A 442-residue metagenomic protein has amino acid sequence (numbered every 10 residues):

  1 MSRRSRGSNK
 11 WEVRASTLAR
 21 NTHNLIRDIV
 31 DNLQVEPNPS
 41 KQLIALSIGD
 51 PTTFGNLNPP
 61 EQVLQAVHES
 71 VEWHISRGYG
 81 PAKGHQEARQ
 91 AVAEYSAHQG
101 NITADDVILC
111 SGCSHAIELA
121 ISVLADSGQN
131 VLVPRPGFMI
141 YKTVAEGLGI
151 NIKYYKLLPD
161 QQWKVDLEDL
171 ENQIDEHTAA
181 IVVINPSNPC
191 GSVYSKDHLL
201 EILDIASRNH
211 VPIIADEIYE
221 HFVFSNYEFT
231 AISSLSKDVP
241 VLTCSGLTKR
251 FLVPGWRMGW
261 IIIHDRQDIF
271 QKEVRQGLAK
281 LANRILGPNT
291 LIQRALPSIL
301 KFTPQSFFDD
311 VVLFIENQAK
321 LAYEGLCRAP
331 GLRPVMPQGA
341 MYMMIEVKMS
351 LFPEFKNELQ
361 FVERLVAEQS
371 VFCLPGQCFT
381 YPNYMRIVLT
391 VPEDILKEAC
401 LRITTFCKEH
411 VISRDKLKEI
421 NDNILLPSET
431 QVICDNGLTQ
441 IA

Functional and structural regions predicted by a protein language model:
S5-G112, L119, D169, I299-F302 (+1 more regions): N-terminal small-domain helix-loop-helix segment of the aminotransferase-like
G7, S234-E316, K320-A329, F406 (+1 more regions): Conserved core segment of the aminotransferase class I/II
I29, L46, V67, V92 (+14 more regions): Generic structural signal for small/hydrophobic residues in well-ordered secondary structure, especially within
L43-A45, R333-Q338, Q377-C378: Short beta-strand
D50, P297, V312-L326, P334-M349 (+1 more regions): Conserved glycine-rich beta-strand-loop-beta hairpin in the small C-terminal domain of fold type I
E72-A206, E220-L235, L242, L396 (+2 more regions): Conserved core of the PLP fold type I
L148, R208-N209, V239, Q369 (+1 more regions): Helix C-cap/helix->beta junction micro-motif
M344-E354, S370-I403, L425: Conserved PLP-binding active-site segment of the aspartate aminotransferase-like
